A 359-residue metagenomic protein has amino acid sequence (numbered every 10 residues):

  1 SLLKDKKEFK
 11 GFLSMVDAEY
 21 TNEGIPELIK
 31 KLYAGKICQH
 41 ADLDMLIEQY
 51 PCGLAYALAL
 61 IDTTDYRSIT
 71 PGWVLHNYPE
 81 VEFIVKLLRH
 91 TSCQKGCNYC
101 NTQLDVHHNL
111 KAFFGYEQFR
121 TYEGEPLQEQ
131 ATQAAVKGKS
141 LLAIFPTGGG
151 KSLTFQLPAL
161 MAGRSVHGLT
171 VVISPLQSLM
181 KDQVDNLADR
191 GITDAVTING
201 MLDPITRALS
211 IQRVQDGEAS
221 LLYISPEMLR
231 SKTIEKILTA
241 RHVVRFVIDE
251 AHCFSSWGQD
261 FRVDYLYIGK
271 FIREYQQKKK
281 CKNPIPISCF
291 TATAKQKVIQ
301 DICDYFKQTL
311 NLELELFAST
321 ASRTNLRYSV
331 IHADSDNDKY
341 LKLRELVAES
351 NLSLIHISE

Functional and structural regions predicted by a protein language model:
S1-C100: N-terminal accessory nucleic-acid engagement/regulatory domains that precede and modulate ATP-driven motor cores
Y99-I144: Conserved pre-motif I regulatory segment
G138-L157: Walker A/P-loop
L157-V184, D189-D194: Conserved SF1/SF2 helicase motif Ia
K181-D203, R213, D304-T309: Conserved helix-turn-beta segment of the N-terminal RecA-like "Helicase ATP-binding" lobe in SF1/SF2 helicases
D203-R245, S255-Q259: Conserved helix/coil segment N-terminal to the catalytic DExD/H
C253-F317: Post-DEXD/H (motif II) to motif III coupling segment of the RecA-like Helicase ATP-binding lobe
L352-E359: Residue-level detector of conserved catalytic or cofactor/ligand-binding positions in enzyme active sites
